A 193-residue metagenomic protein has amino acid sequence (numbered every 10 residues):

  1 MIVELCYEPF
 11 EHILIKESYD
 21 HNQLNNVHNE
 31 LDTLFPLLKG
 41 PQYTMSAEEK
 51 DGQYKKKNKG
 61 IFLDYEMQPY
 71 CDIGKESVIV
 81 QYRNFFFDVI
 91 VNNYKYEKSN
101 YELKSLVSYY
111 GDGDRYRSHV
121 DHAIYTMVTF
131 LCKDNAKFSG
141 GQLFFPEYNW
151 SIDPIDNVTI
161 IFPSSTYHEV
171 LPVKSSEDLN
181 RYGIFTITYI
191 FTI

Functional and structural regions predicted by a protein language model:
M1-Y94: Non-heme Fe(II)/2-oxoglutarate
N84-I193: Catalytic core of non-heme Fe(II) oxygenases with the double-stranded beta-helix
